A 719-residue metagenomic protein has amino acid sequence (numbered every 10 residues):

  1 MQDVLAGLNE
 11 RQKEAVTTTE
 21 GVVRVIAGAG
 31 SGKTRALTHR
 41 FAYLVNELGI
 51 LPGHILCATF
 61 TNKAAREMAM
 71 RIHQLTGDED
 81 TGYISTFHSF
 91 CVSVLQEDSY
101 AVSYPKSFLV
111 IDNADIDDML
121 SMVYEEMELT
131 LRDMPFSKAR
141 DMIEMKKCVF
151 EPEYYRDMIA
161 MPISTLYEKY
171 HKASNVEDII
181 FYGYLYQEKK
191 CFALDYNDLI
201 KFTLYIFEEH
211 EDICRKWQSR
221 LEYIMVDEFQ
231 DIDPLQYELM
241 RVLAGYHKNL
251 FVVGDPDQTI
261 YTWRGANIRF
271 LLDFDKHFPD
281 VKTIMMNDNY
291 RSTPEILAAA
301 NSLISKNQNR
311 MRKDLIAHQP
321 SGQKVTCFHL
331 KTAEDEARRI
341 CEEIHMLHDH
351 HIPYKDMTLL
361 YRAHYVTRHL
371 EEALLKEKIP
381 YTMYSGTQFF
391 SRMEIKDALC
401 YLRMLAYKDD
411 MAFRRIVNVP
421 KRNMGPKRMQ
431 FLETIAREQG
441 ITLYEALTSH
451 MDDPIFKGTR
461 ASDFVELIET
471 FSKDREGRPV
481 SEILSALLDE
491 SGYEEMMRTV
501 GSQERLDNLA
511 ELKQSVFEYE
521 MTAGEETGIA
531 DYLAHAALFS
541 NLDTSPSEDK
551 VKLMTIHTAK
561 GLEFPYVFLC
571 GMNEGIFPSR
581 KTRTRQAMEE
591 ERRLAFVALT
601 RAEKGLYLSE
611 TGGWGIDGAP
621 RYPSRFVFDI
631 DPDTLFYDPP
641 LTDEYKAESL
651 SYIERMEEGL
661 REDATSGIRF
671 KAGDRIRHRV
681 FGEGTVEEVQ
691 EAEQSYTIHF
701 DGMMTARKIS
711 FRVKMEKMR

Functional and structural regions predicted by a protein language model:
M1-P105, V110, D117, C191 (+2 more regions): P-loop NTPase Walker
A6-T17, G21-I26, A36, L56 (+6 more regions): Conserved helicase NTPase motor core
T18-T19, R24, E79-G82, Y100-D198 (+3 more regions): ATP-hydrolysis module of ASCE/P-loop NTPase motor domains, specifically the Walker B Asp-Glu catalytic pair
V25, S31-L37, P279-K282, N287-P380 (+4 more regions): Helicase P-loop NTPase motor core
Y170, P353, T367, E371-A373 (+4 more regions): Conserved helicase C-terminal RecA-like lobe
F577, S695-H699, M703-M715: A short macromolecule-binding patch
L641-A672: Mixed-charge, Lys/Arg-rich low-complexity intrinsically disordered regions
V689-Q694: Short, conserved beta-turn/loop elements at beta-strand boundaries and strand-helix junctions
